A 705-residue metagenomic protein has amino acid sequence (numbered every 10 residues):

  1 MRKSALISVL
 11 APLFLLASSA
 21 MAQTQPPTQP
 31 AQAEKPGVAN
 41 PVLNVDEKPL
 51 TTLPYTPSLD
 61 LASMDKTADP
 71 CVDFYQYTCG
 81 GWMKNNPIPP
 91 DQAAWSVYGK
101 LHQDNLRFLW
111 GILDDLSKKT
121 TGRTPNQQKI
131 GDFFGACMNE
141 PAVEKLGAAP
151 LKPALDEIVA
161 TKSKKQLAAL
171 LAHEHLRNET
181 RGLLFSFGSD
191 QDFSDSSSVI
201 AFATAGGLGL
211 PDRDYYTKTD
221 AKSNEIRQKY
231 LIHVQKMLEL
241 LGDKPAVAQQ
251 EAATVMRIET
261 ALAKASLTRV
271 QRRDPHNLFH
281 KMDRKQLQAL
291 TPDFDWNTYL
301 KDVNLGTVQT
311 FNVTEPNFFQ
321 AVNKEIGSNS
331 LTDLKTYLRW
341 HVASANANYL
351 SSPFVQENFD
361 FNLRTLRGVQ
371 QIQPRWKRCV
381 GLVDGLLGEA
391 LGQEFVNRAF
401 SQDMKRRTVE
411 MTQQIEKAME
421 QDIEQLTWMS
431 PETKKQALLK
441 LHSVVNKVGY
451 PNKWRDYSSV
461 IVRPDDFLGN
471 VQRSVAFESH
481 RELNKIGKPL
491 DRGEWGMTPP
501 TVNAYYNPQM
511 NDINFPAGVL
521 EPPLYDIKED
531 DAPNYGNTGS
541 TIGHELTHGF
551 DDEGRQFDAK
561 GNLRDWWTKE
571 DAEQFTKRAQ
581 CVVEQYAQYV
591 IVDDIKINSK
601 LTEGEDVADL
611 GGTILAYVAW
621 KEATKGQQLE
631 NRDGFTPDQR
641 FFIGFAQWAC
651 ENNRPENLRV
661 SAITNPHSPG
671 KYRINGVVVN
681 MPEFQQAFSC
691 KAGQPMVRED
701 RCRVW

Functional and structural regions predicted by a protein language model:
M1-V9: Bacterial N-terminal signal peptides that target proteins for export
S8-S19: Bacterial N-terminal signal peptides
A22-T52: Compositionally biased, proline/threonine/alanine/serine-rich low-complexity intrinsically disordered stretches
N40, K48, V255, A261 (+5 more regions): Intrinsically disordered, low-complexity linker/terminal regions across diverse proteins
L50-Y55, A68-K145: Active-site-surrounding "flap" and adjacent substrate/cofactor-binding loops of secreted or lumenal enzymes, prototyped
M64-K84, Y216, D220-L240, E603 (+1 more regions): Hydrophobic/aromatic-rich, well-ordered segments within soluble, folded domains that form packed cores
Y77-G81, N85, L101-D104, G111-K119 (+16 more regions): Structured segments of extracytoplasmic/periplasmic soluble domains in secreted or envelope-associated proteins
D114-Q414: Noncatalytic, helix-rich "gating/capping" subdomain that lines the substrate-entry/channel surface of large enzyme
